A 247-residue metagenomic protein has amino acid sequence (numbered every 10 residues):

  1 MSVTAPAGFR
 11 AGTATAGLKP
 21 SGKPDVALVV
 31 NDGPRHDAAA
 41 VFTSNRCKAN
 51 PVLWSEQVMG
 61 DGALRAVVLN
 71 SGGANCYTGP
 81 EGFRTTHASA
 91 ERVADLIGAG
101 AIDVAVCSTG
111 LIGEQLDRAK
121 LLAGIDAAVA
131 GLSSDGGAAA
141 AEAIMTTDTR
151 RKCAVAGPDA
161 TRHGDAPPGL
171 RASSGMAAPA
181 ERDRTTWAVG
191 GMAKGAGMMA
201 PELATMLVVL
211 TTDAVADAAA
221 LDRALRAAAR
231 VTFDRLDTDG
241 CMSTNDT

Functional and structural regions predicted by a protein language model:
M1-N70, A74-H87, A94-D165, P179 (+1 more regions): A structural signal for small-residue-enriched, beta-sheet-centric alpha/beta enzyme cores and oligomeric scaffold folds
R171-M176, E181: Short Gly/Ser/Thr- and charged-rich N-terminal loops/segments that act as flexible capping/hinge elements
